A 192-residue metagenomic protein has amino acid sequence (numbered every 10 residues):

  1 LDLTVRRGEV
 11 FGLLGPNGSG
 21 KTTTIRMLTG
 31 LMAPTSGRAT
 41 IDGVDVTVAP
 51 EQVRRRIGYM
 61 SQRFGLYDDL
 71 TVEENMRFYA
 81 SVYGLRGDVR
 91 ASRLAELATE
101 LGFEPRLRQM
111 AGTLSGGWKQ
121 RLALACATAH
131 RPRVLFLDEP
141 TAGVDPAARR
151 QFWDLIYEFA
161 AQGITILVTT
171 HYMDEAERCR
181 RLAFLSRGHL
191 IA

Functional and structural regions predicted by a protein language model:
T29: Helix-to-loop junction immediately C-terminal to a conserved catalytic motif
G37-V48, V53: Conserved ABC transporter NBD signature motif
D69, M110-L114: Conserved ABC ATPase signature
R77, S81, D88-R106: Conserved ABC ATPase "signature" region
R131: Conserved catalytic motifs of ABC-family nucleotide-binding domains
L135-D138: Catalytic Walker B motif of ABC-type/P-loop ATPase nucleotide-binding domains
